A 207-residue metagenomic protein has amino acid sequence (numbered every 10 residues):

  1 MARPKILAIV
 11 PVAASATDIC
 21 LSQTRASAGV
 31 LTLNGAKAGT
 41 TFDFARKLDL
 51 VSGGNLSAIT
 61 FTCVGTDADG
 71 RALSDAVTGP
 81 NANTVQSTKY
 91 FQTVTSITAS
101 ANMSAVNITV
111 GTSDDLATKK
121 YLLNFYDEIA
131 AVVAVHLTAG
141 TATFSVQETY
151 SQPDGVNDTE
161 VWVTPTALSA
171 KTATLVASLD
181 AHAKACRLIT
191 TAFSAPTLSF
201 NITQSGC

Functional and structural regions predicted by a protein language model:
M1-R25, T197-C207: Short, intrinsically disordered N-terminal pre-domain segments
G29-S52, E128-A130: Charged, amphipathic alpha-helical segments
F42-S100, S145, G155: Extended, beta-strand-rich, solvent-exposed assembly scaffolds of outer structural proteins
A45-L48, T88-M103, D127-V133, S178-F200: Noncatalytic modules at the cell exterior or secretory-pathway interfaces, chiefly beta-strand-rich lectin/adhesion
G54-I59, N102-M103, E128, L137-T143 (+1 more regions): Short proline/glycine-enriched turn/loop motifs at strand-loop junctions of beta-rich domains
L56-D69, N107-T112, G140-T159, N201-I202: Short, surface-exposed beta-strand/strand-loop-strand elements in extracellular ectodomains
M103-D114, S194-C207: Edge beta-strands of jelly-roll/beta-sandwich modules across compartments, strongly enriched in secreted/luminal
L116-Y126, T149: Short Trp-Ser/Thr-centered turn/loop motifs at beta-strand boundaries
